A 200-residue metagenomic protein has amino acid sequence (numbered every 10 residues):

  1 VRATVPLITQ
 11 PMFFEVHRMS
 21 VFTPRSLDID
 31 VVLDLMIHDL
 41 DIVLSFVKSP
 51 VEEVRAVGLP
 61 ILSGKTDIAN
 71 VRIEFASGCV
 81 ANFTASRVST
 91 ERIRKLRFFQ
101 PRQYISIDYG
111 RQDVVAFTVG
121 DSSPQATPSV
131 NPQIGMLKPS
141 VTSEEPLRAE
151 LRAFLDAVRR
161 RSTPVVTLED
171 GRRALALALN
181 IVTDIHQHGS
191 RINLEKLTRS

Functional and structural regions predicted by a protein language model:
V1-S26: A contiguous active-site-proximal alpha/beta segment in oxidoreductase catalytic domains
V5-Q10, V31-D34, R72, F99: Short, hinge-like loop/turn segments at secondary-structure boundaries
S20-V51, D170-G171: Mid-domain beta-loop-alpha active-site segment that forms a flexible, acidic cofactor/metal-binding surface
L27-L33, M136-E145: A short glycine-threonine-serine/GTX helix/turn-capping micro-motif
I37-D113, E144, R148-R161, R199-S200: Contiguous beta-strand/loop segments that form the cofactor/metal-binding neighborhood of enzyme cores
L96-F98, Q112-P128: Short polybasic amphipathic segments
V130-Q133, P139, L147-A153: Interdomain hinge/lid region at the active-site interface of Rossmann-like NAD(P)-dependent oxidoreductases
A153-S200: C-terminal helix-rich "cap/oligomerization" subdomain common to oxidoreductases
